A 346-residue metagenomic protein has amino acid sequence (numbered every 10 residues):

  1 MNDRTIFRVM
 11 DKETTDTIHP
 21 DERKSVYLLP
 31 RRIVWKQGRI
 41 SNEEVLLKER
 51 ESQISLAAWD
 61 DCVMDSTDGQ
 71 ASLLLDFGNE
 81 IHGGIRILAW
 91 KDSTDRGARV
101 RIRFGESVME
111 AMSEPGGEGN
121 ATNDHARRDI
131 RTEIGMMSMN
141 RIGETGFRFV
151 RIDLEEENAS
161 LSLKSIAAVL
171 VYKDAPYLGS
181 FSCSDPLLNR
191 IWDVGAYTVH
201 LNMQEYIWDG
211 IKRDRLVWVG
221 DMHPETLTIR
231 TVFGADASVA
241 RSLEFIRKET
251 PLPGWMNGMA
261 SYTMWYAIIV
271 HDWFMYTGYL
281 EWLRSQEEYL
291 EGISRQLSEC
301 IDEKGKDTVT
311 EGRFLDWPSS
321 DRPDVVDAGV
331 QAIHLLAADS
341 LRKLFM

Functional and structural regions predicted by a protein language model:
M1-E205, G220-D221, G234-L243, E281 (+2 more regions): Extracellular/oxidizing-compartment recognition motifs
S113-G119, N123-H125, E249-W265, L280 (+1 more regions): The feature captures the catalytic groove of carbohydrate-active enzymes
S138-R141, S182-P186, R213-L216, R230 (+4 more regions): Alpha-helix capping and helix-loop boundary segments enriched in small/acidic/polar residues
I191-V194, A235-I246, L280-L297, L341 (+1 more regions): Extended, well-ordered alpha-helical scaffold segments
V219-M222, I246-E249, L315: C-terminal catalytic domain of Rieske-type non-heme iron oxygenases
D221, A235-S238, S242, Y262-I269 (+2 more regions): Amphipathic, well-ordered alpha-helical segments in soluble domains
L227-T231, I268-M275, L336-M346: Short glycine/serine- and small hydrophobic-enriched flexible loop segments
N257, S261-E281, Y289-G292: Charged, long alpha-helical assembly modules
